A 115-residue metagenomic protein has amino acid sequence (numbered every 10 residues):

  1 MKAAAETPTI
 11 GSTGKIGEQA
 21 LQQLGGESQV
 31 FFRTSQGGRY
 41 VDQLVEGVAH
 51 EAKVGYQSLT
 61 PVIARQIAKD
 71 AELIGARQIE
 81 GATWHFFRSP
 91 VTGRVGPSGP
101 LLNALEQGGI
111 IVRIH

Functional and structural regions predicted by a protein language model:
M1-H115: Catalytic toxin/effector domains delivered as secreted proteins or via bacterial secretion systems
